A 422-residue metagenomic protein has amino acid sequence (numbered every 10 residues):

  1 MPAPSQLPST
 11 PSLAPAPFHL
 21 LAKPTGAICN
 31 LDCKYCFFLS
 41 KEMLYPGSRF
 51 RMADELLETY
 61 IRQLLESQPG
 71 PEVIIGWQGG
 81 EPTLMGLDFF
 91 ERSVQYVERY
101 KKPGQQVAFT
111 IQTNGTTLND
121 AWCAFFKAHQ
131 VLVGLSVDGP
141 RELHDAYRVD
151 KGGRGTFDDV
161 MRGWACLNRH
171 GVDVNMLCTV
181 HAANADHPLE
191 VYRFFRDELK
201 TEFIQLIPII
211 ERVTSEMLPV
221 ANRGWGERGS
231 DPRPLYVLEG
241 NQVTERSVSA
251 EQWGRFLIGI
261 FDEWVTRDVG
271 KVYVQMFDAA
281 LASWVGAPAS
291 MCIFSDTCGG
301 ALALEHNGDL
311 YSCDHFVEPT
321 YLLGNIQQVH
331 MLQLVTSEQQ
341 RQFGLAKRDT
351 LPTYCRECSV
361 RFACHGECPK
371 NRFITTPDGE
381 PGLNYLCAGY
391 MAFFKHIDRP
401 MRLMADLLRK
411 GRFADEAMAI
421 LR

Functional and structural regions predicted by a protein language model:
M1-A22, G70: N-terminal [4Fe-4S]-dependent radical SAM core
P15-E55: Canonical Radical SAM [4Fe-4S] cluster-binding loop centered on the CxxxCxxC motif and its immediate flanking residues
I61-R62, E66-G76, M85-P234: Radical SAM/AdoMet-radical enzyme domain recognition
D231-G240, E245-W284, H315-S359: C-terminal accessory region of radical SAM enzymes
S295-C298: Short, small/polar residue-rich loop motifs at catalytic or cofactor-binding pockets
E305: Short, acidic, Ser/Thr-enriched surface-loop or helix-capping motifs
V317-R422: Flexible mid-to-C-terminal extensions adjoining Fe-S/redox cofactors in radical SAM and related proteins
